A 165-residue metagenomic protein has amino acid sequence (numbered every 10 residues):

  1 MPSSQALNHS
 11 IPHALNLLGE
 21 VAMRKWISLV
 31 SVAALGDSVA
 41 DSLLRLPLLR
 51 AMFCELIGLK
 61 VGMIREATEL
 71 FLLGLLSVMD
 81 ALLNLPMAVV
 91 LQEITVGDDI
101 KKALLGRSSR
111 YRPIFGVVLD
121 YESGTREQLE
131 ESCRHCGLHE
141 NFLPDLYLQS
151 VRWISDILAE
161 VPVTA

Functional and structural regions predicted by a protein language model:
M1-A165: Conserved alpha-helical "signature site" that marks functionally important helical segments or helix/loop junctions
